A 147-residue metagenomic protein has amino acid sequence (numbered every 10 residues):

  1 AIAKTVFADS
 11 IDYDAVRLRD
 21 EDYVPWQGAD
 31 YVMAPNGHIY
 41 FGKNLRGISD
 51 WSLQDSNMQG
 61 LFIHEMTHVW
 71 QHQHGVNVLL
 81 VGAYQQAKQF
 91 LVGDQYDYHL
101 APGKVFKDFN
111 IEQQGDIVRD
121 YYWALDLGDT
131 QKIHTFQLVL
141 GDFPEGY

Functional and structural regions predicted by a protein language model:
A1-D30, L45: Hydrophobic or amphipathic, alpha-helical segments that drive membrane association/targeting
A1-V6, I11, A34-N36, L80-Y147: Metalloprotease/metallohydrolase-associated module, dominated by Zn2+-dependent proteases
D9, A29-V32, F41-I63, V105-K107: Short pre-active-site segment immediately N-terminal to the catalytic Zn-binding motif
R19, G42, H72: Conserved residues at the C-terminal ends of beta-strands
D22, F62-M66, W70-H72, F109: Catalytic domains that recognize anionic headgroups
P25, I48, A124: Flexible, glycine-rich phosphate/dinucleotide-binding loops and adjacent beta-alpha linkers at cofactor/substrate
M66-Y84: Catalytic Zn2+-binding segment of zinc metalloproteases
